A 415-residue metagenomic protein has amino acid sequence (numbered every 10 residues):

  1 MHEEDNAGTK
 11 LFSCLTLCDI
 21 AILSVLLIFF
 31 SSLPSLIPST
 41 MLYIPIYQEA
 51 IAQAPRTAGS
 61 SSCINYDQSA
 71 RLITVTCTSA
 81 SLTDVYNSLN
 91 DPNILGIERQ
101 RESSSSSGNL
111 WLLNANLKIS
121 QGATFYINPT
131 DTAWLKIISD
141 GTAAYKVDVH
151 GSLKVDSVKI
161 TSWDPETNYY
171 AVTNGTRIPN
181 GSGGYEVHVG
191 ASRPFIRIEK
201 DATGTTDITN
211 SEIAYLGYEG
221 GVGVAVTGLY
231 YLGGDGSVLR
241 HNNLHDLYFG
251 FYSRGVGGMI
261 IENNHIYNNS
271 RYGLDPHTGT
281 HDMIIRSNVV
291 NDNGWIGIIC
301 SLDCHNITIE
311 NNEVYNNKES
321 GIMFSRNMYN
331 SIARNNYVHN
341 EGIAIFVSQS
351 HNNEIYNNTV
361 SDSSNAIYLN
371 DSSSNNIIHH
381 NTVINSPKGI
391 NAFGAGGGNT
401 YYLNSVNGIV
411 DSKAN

Functional and structural regions predicted by a protein language model:
M1-Q53, S211, I309, I332-A333 (+4 more regions): Secretory targeting signatures
Y43-E310, Y315-H339, I343-E354, T359-S361 (+3 more regions): Beta-strand/loop edge motif enriched in small/polar residues
